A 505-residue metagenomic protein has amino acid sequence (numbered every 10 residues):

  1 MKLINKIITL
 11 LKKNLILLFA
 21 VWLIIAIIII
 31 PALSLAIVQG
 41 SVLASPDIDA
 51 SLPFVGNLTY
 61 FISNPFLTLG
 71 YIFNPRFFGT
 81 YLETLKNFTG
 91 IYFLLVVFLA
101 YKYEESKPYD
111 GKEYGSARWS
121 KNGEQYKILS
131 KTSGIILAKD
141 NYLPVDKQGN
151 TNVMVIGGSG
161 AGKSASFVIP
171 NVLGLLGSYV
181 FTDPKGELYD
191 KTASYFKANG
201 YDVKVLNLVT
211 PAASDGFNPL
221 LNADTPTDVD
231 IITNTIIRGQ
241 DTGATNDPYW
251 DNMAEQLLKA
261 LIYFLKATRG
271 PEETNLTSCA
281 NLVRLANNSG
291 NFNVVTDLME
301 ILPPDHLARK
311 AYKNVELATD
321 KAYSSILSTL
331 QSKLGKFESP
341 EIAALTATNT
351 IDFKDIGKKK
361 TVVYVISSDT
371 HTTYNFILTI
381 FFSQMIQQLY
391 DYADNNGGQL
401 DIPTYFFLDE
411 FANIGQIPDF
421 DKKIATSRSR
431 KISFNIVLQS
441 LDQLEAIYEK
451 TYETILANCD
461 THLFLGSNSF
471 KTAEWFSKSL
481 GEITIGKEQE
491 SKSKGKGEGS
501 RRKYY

Functional and structural regions predicted by a protein language model:
M1-A161, A165-S166, A212: Basic- and hydrophobic-enriched, low-structure N-terminal and domain-boundary segments that flank ATP-binding catalytic
M1-K2, T9, K13, V180 (+1 more regions): Hydrophobic, aliphatic-enriched repeat segments that assemble into extended interaction scaffolds in large eukaryotic
I30-V38, K107-Y109, P144, G149-I432 (+3 more regions): P-loop NTPase motor domains
T68, T132, N287-N288, S493-G497: Intrinsically disordered, low-complexity segments enriched in small/polar residues
E83, E104-E105, E113, E124 (+15 more regions): Glutamate identity and glutamate-enriched acidic tracts
I91, Y109, Y249-Q256, A260-Y263 (+3 more regions): P-loop NTPase motor core of the ASCE superfamily
L438: H-loop/switch region of ABC-family ATPase nucleotide-binding domains
